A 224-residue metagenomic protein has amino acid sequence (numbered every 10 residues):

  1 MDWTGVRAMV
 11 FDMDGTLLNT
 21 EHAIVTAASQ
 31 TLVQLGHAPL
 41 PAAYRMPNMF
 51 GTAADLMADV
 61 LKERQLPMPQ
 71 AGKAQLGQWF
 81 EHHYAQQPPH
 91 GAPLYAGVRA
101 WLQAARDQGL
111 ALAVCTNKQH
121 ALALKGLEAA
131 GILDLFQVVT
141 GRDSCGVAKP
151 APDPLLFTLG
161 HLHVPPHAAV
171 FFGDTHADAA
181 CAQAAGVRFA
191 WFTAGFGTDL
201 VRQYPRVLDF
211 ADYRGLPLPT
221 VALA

Functional and structural regions predicted by a protein language model:
M1-M9, Q103-R106, Q119-H120, L124-A224: Asp-based, Mg2+/Mn2+-dependent phosphohydrolase catalytic module
D2-A100, R106-Q108, A121: N-terminal helical cap/lid subdomain that shapes the substrate entry/recognition surface in HAD-like hydrolases
L17, M46, L112-C115, V147 (+1 more regions): Conserved SAM-binding loop
L17, P89-H90, A111-L112, D143 (+1 more regions): A generic structural signal for short
H22, T116, K125: Conserved catalytic-core motifs of eukaryotic protein kinase domains, centered on the activation segment
A38, A111, R188: Residue-level detector of anion-binding/catalytic polar loops
P93-V98, A111-T116, I132: Hydrophobic, well-structured mid-protein blocks that either form specific transmembrane helices
